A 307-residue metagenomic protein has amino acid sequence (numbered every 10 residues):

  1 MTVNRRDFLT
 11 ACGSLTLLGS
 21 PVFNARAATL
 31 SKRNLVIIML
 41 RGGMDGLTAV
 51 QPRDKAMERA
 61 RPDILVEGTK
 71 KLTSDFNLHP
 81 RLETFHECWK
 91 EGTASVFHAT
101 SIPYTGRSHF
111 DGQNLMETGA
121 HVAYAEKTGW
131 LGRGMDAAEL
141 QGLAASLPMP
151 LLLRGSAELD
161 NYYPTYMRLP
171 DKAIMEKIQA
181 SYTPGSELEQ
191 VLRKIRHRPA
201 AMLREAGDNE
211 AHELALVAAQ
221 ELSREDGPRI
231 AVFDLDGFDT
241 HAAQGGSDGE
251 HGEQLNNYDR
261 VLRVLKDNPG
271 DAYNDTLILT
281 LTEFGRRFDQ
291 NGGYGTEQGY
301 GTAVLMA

Functional and structural regions predicted by a protein language model:
M1-T16: N-terminal secretory signal peptides and thylakoid transit peptides that target proteins across membranes
N4, K71-S74, P80-V96, V264-L277: Alpha/propeptide regions of enzymes that mature by internal proteolysis
G13-P80, T84, W89-G92: Intrinsic-disorder/low-complexity recognition with aromatic hotspots
R33-M44, F85, R229-L235, L262 (+1 more regions): Beta-strand elements within well-structured catalytic alpha/beta cores of enzymes that handle phosphate/sulfate esters
G46-P52, R107-S108, R154-S156, A243-G246 (+1 more regions): Short, solvent-exposed loop/turn and secondary-structure capping segments
L78-K172: Extracytoplasmic mature domains of secreted/periplasmic and thylakoid-lumen proteins
M175-P269: Anion-binding catalytic surfaces of enzymes that hydrolyze or transfer phosphate/sulfate esters
G246-A307: Extended C-terminal subregions enriched in glycine
